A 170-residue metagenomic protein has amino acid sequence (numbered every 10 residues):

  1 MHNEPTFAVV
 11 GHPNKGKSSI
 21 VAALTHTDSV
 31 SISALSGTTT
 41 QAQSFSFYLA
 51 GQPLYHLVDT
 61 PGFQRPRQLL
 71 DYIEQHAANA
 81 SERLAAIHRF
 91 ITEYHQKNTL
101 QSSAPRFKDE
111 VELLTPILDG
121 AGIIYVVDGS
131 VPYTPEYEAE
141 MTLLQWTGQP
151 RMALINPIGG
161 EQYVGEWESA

Functional and structural regions predicted by a protein language model:
M1-N98: Conserved G1/Walker A P-loop phosphate-binding module
E74-A170: Conserved C-terminal guanine-recognition region of P-loop GTPase G domains, centered on the G4
